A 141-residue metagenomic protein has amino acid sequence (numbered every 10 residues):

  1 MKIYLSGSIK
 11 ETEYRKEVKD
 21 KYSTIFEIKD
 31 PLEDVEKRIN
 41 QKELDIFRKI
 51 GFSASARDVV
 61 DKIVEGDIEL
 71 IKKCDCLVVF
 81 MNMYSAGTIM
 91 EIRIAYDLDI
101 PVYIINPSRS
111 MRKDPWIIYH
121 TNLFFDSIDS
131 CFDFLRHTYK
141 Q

Functional and structural regions predicted by a protein language model:
M1-Q141: Conserved catalytic or regulatory cores that recognize and/or transform ribose-phosphate-containing ligands
